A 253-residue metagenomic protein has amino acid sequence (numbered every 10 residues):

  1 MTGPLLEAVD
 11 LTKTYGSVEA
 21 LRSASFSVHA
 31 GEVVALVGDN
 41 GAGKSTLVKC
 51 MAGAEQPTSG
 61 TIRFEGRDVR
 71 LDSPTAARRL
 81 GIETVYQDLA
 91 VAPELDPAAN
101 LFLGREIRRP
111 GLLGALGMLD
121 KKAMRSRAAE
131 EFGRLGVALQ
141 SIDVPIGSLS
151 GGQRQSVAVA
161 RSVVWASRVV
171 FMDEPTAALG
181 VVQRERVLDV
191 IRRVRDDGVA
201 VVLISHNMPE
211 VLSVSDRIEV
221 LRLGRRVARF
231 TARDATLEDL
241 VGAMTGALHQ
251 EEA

Functional and structural regions predicted by a protein language model:
T2-A253: Glycine-rich phosphate-binding loops of nucleotide-dependent enzymes
